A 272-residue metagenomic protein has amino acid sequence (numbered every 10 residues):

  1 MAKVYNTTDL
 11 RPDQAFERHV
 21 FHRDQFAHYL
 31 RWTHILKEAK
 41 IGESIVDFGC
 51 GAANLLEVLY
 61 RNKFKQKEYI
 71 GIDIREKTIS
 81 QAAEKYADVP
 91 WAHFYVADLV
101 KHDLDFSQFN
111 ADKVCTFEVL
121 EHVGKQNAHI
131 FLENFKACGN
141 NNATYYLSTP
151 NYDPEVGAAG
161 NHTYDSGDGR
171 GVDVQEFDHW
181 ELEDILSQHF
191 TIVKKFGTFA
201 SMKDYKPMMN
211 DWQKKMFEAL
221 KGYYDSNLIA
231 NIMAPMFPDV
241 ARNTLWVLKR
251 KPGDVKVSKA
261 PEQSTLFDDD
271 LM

Functional and structural regions predicted by a protein language model:
M1-F109, K113, F117, Q126-L132 (+4 more regions): Conserved N-terminal segment of class I S-adenosyl-L-methionine
S107, V156-N161, D204-N210: Short aromatic-enriched loop/helix-cap "lid" or pocket-rim segments at secondary-structure transitions that line
E121: Catalytic acidic motif of RecA-like/P-loop NTPases
H129-N141: A short glycine-rich, Lys/Arg-flanked "PGG" loop and its adjoining helix->strand segment in the class I
S148-D173: Short, glycine-/aromatic-enriched active-site segment of Class I SAM-dependent methyltransferases
G171, L228-F237: Short, P/G- and charge-enriched loop/turn segments at secondary-structure junctions
V174-H189: Short alpha-helix
F190-D225: Conserved catalytic loop of SAM-dependent methyltransferase domains
